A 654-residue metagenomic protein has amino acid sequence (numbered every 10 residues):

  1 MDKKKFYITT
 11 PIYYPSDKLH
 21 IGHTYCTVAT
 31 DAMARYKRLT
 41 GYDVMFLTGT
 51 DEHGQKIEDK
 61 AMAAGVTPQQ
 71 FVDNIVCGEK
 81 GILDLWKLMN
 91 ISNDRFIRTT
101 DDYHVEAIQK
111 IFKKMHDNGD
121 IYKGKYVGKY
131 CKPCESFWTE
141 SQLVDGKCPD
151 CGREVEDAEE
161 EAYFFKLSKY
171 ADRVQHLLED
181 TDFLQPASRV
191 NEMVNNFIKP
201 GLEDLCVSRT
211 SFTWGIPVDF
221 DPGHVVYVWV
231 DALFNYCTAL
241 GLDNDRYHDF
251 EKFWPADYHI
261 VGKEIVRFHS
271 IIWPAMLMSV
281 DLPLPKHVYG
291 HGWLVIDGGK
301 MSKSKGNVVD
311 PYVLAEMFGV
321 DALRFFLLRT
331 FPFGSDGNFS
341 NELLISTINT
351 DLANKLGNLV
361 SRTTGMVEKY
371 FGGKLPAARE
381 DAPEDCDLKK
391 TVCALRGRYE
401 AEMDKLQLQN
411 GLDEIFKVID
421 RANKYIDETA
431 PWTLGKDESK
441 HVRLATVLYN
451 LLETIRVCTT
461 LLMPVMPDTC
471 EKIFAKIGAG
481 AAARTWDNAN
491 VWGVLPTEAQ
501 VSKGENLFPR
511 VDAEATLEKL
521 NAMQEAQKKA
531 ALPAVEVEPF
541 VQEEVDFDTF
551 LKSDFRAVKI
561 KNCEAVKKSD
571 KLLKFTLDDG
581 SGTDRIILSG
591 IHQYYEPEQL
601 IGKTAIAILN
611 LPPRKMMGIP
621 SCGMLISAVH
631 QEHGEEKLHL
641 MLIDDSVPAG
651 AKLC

Functional and structural regions predicted by a protein language model:
M1-D2, Y36-D43, A64, P68 (+8 more regions): Secondary-structure transition/capping motifs at alpha-helix termini and the adjoining loop/turn into the next element
M1-T48, Y103-A107, C151, A158-K369 (+1 more regions): Structured secondary-structure scaffolds
D2-I75, I97-F112, D117, C134 (+6 more regions): N-terminal catalytic cores of NTP/NDP-binding nucleotidyl/phosphoryl-transfer enzymes
C77-S92: A glycine-rich helix N-cap at a beta->alpha junction
N118-A171, Q175: Cys/His-rich short segments
K123, S335, L343-E380, T391-Q500 (+1 more regions): Helix-rich, typically C-terminal accessory recognition domains appended to large enzymatic cores
I473-T549: Intrinsic disorder at enzyme termini
A531-C654: Phosphate-backbone binding interfaces of nucleic-acid-interacting proteins
